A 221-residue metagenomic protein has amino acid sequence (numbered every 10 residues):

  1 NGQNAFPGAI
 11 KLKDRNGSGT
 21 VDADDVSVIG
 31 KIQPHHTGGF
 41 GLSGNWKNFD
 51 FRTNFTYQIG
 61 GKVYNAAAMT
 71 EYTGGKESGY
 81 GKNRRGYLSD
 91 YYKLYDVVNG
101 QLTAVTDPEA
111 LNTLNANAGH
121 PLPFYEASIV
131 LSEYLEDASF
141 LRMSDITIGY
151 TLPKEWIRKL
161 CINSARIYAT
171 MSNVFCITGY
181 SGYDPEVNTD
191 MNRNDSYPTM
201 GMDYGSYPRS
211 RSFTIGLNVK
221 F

Functional and structural regions predicted by a protein language model:
N1-Q33, D50-L135, D184-T199: Surface-exposed, extracytoplasmic segments of Gram-negative outer-membrane nutrient-acquisition systems
G30, G41, G205: Conserved aromatic-histidine-acidic binding/catalytic patches
Q33-H35, L141: Short, surface-exposed loop/turn motifs at beta-strand boundaries within globular domains
H35-E71, E155-W156, V174, S210-T214: Subset of outer-membrane beta-barrel
G41, L94, F140: Short, surface-exposed charged micro-motifs
G100-F221: Membrane-interface anchoring segments and C-terminal beta-barrel signals
